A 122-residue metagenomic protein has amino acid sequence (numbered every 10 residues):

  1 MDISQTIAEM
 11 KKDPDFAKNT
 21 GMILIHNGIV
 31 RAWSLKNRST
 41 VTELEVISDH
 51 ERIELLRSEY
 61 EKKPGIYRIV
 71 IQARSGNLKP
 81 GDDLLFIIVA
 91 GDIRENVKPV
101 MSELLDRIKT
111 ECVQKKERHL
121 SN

Functional and structural regions predicted by a protein language model:
M1-D83, A90-N122: N-terminal, polar/charged subdomain of small-to-medium soluble alpha/beta proteins
